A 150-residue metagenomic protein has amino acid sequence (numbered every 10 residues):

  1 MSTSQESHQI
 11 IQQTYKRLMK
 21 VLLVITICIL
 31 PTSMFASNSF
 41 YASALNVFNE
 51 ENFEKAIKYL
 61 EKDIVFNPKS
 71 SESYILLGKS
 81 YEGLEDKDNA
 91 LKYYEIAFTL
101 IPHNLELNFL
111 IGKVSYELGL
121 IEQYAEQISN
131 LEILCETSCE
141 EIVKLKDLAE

Functional and structural regions predicted by a protein language model:
S37-N38, S71-E72, L105-E106, S138-C139: Helix-start (N-cap) detector for alpha-helical repeat units in TPR-like alpha-solenoids, especially tetratricopeptide
N49-E50, G83-L84, E117-L118, L134 (+1 more regions): Register position in tetratricopeptide repeats
F66, L100, I133-T137: Structural marker of alpha-solenoid helical repeat scaffolds
L76, L110, K144-L148: Canonical tetratricopeptide repeat
